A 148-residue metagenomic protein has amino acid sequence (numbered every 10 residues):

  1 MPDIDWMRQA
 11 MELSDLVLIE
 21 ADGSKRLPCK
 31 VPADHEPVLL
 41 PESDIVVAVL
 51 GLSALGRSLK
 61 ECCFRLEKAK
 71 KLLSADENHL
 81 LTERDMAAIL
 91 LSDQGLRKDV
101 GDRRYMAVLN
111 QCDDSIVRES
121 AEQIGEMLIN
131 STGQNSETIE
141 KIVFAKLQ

Functional and structural regions predicted by a protein language model:
M1-E12, L16, D22-S136: Conserved catalytic-core segment of NTP-binding enzymes
A145-Q148: Beta-strand-loop-alpha "switch" segments that mediate conformational coupling across diverse proteins
